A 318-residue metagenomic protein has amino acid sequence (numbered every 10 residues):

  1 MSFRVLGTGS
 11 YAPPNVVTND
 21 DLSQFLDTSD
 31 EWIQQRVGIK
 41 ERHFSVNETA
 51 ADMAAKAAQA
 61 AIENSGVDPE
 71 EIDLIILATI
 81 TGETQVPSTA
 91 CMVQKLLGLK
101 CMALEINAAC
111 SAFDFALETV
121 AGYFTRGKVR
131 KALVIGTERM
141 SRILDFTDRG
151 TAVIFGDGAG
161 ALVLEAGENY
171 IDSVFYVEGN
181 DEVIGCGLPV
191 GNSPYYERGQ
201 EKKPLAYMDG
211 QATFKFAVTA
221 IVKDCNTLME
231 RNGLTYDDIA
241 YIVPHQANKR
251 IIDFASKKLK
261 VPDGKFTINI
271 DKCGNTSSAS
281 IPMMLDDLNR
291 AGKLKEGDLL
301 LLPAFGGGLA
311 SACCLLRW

Functional and structural regions predicted by a protein language model:
M1-N47, D148-K215, T219, K223 (+1 more regions): Condensing-enzyme catalytic core mediating Claisen C-C bond formation in acyl metabolism
V5-G7, E48-A108, L228-I252: Conserved beta-ketoacyl condensing-enzyme motif
Y11, A78-T84, A109-F113, G136-S141 (+4 more regions): Acidic, glycine-rich active-site loops and adjacent beta-strand->loop/helix elements that engage anionic groups
E31, D68-L74, C101-M102, R130-K131 (+3 more regions): Short acidic capping loops at alpha-helix termini that bridge into adjacent secondary structure
Q34-R36, K40-D52, T79-A132, K257-M284: Conserved catalytic cysteine-centered active-site region of acyl-thioester-dependent Claisen-condensing enzymes
T125-A159: Flexible, glycine-rich active-site loops centered on histidine and acidic residues that chelate a metal or position
E201-I270: A contiguous, well-structured pocket-lining segment that forms one wall/lid of small-molecule binding clefts in soluble
D286-P303, L315-W318: Catalytic phosphate/nucleotide-handling subdomain of diverse soluble enzymes
